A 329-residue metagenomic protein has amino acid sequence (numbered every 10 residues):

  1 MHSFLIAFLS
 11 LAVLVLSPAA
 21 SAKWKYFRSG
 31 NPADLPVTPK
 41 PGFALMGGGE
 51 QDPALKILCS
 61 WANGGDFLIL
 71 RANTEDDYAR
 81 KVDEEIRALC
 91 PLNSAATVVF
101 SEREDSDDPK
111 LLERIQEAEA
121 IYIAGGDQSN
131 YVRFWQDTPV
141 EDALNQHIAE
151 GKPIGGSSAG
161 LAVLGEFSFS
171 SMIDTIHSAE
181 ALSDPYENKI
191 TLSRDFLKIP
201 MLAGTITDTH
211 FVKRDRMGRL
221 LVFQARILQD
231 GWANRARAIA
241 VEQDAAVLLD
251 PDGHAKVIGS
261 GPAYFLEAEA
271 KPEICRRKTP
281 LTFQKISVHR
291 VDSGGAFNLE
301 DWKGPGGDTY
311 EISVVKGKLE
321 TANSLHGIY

Functional and structural regions predicted by a protein language model:
M1-F8: Bacterial N-terminal signal peptides that target proteins for export
A22-G64, T74-E75, A79, A88-L89 (+2 more regions): C-terminal and late-domain segments of enzyme folds
L45, A120-A124: Structural motif
P53-I57, W61-R114: ATP/NTP phosphate-donor binding region
R114, D137-G151: Catalytic-core regions built around general acid/base machinery
A124-G125, I148-S168: Catalytic nucleophile loop
Q128-T138: Glycine/threonine-rich flexible loop motifs
